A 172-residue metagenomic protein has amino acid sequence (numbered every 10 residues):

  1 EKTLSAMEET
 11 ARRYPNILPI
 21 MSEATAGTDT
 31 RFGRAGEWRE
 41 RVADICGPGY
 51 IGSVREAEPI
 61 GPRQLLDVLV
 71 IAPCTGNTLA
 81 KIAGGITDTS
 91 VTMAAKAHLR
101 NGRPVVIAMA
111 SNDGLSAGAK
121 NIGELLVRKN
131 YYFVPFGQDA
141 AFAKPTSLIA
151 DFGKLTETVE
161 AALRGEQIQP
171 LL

Functional and structural regions predicted by a protein language model:
E1-V105, N112-L172: A cross-family phosphate/adenosyl-ligand binding-site feature
